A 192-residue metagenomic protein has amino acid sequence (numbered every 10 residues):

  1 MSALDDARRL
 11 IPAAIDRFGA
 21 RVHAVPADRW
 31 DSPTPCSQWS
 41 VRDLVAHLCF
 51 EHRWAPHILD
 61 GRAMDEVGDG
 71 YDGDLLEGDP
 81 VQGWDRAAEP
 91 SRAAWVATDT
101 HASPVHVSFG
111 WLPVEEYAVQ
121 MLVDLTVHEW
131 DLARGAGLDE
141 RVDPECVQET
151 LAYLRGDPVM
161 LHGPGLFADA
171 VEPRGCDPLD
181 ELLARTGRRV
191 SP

Functional and structural regions predicted by a protein language model:
S2-A20, A24-S37, H57-P192: Structured surface interface patches that mediate subunit assembly and partner/cofactor docking
L44: N-terminal cationic and glycine-rich segments that engage phosphates or anionic surfaces
C49-R53, H57: An amphipathic alpha-helix adjacent to DNA-recognition modules
